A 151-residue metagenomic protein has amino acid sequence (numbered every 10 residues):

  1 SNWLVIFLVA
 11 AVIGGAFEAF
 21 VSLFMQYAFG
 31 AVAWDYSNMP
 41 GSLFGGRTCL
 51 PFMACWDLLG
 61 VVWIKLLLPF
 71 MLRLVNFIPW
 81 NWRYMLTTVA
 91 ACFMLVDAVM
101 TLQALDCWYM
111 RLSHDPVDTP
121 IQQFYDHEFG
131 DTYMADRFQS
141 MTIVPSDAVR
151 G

Functional and structural regions predicted by a protein language model:
S1-G151: Aromatic-rich, lipid-facing transmembrane alpha helices and their immediate juxtamembrane interface loops in integral
